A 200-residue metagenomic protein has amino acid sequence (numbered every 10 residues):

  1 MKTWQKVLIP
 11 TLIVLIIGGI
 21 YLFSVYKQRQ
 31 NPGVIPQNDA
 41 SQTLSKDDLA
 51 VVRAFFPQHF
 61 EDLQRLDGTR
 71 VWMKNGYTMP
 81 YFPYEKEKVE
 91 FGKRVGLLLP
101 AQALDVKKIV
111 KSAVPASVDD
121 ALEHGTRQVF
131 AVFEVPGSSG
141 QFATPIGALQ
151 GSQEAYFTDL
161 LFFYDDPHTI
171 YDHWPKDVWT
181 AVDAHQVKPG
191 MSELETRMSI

Functional and structural regions predicted by a protein language model:
M1-I200: Residues within mature, well-folded domains
